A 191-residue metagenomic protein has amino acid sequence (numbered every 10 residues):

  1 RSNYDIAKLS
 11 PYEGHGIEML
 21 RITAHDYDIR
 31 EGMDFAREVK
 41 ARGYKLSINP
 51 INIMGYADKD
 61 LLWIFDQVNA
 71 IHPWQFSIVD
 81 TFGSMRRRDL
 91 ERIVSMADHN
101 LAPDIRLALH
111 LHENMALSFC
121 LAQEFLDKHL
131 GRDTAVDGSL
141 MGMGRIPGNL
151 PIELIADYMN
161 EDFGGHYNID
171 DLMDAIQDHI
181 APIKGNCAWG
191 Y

Functional and structural regions predicted by a protein language model:
R1-Y191: Catalytic cores and adjacent flexible loops of soluble metabolic enzymes that perform enolate/carbanion chemistry on
